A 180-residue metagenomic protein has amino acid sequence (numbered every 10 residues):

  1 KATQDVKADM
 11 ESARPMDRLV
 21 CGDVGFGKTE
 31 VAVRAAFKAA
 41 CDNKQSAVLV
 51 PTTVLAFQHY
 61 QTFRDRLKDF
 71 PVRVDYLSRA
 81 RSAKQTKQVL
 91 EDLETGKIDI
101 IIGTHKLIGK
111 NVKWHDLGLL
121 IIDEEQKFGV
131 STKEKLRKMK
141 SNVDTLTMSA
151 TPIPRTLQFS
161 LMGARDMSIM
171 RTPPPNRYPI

Functional and structural regions predicted by a protein language model:
K1-A47: Pre-Walker A segment
C21, I102-G103, I121-I122: Hydrophobic residues in beta-strands of the RecA-like P-loop NTPase core, especially within AAA+ ATPase
D23, P51, A150: P-loop (Walker A) phosphate-binding loop of NTP-binding proteins
A39-A47, K68-D69, N142-D144, R165-I169: Post-Walker A helix-loop "phosphate-sensing" segment adjacent to the P-loop in P-loop NTPases
Q45-L55: Conserved RecA-like ASCE P-loop NTPase motor core of nucleic-acid helicases/translocases
L55-E94: Conserved helix-turn-beta segment of the N-terminal RecA-like "Helicase ATP-binding" lobe in SF1/SF2 helicases
F57, W114-L119, E124-I180: Post-DEXD/H (motif II) to motif III coupling segment of the RecA-like Helicase ATP-binding lobe
A80-I101, G109-L117: Conserved motor-coupling elements within RecA-like helicase/translocase cores
